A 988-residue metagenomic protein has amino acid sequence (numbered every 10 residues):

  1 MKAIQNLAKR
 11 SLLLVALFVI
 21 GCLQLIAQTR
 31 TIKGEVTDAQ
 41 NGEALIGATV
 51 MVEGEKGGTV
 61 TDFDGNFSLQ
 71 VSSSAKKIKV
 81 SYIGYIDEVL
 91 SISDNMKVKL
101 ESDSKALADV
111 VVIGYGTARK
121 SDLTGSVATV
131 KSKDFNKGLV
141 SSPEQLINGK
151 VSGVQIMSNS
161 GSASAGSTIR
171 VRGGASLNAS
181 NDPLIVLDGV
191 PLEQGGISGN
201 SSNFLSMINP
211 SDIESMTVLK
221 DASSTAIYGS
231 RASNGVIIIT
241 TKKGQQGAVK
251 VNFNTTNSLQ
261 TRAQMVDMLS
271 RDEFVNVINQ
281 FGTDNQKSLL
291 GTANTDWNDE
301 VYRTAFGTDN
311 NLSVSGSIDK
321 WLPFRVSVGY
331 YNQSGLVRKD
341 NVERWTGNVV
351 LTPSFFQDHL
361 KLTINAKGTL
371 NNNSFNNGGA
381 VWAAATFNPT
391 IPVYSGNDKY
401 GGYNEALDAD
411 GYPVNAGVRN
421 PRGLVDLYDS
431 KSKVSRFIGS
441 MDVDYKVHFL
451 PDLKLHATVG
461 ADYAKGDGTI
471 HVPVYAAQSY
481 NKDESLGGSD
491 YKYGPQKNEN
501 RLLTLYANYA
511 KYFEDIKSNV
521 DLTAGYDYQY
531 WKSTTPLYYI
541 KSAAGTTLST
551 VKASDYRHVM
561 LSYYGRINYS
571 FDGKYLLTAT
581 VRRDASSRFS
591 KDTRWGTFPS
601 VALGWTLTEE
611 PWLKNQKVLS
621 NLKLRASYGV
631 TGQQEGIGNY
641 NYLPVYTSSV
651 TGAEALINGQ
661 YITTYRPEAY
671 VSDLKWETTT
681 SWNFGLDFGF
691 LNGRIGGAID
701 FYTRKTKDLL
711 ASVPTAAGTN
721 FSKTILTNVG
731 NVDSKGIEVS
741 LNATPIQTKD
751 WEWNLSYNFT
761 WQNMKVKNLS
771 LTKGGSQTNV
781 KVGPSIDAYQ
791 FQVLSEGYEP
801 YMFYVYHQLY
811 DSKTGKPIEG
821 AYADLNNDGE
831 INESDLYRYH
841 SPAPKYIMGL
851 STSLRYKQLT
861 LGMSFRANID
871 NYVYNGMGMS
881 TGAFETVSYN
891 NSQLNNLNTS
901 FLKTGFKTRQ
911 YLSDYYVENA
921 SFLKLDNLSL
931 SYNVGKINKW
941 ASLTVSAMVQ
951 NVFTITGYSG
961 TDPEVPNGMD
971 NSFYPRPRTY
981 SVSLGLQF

Functional and structural regions predicted by a protein language model:
M1-F356, L360-T369, N377, I438-G439 (+3 more regions): Short, small/polar-rich motifs associated with maturation and membrane association, primarily at protein termini
Q40, A48, V71, G195 (+5 more regions): Short linear motifs in exposed loops
F135, D182, V275, A305-T308 (+10 more regions): Extracellular/periplasmic, surface-exposed regions of secreted and cell-surface proteins
E144-N148, T724-D733, G774-F803, R838-S853 (+3 more regions): C-terminal extracellular loops and terminal segments of Gram-negative outer membrane beta-barrel proteins
N252-T292, T727, I746-P842, G957: Conserved small-residue
D267-L269, V472-V474, Y539, T772 (+2 more regions): Short Gly/aromatic-enriched secondary-structure transition segments
K287-S288, R422, S812, R866-Q950 (+1 more regions): Extracytoplasmic gating/loop element in the C-terminal half of outer-membrane beta-barrel translocons and assembly
S841-Y874: Glycine-rich, aromatic-lined ligand/substrate-binding cores of catalytic and carbohydrate-binding domains
